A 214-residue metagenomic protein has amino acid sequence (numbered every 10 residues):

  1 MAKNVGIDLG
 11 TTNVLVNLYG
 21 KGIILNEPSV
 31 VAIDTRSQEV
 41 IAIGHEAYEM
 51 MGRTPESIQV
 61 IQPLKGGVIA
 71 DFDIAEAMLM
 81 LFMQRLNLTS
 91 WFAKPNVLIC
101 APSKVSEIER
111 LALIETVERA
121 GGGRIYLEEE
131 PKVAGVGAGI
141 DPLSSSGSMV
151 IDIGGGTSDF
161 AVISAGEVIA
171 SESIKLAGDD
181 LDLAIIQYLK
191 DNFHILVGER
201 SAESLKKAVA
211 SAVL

Functional and structural regions predicted by a protein language model:
M1-I153, A161-L214: Nucleotide/phosphate-binding catalytic cleft detector across ATP-hydrolyzing and phosphate-transferring enzymes
